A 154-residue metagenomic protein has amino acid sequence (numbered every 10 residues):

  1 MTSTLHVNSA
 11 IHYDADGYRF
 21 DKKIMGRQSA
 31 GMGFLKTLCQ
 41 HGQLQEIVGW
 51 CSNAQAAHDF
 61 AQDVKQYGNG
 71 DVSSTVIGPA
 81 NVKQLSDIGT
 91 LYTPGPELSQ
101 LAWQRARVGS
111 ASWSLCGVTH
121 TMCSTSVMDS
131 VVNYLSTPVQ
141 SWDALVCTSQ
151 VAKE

Functional and structural regions predicted by a protein language model:
M1-S86: N-terminal pre-catalytic "stem/leader" segment of glycosyltransferase-like enzymes
C39, V127-M128, V139, L145: Aromatic-enriched hydrophobic runs in primary sequence
Q45, W113-S114, D143-A144: Residue-level detector of short, conserved catalytic/binding motifs and their immediate flanks
G49, W142-E154: A short beta-strand/loop micro-motif in the catalytic core of glycosyltransferases that engages the nucleotide-sugar
Q55-P138: Extended catalytic core of nucleotide-activated donor transferases of GT-like folds
